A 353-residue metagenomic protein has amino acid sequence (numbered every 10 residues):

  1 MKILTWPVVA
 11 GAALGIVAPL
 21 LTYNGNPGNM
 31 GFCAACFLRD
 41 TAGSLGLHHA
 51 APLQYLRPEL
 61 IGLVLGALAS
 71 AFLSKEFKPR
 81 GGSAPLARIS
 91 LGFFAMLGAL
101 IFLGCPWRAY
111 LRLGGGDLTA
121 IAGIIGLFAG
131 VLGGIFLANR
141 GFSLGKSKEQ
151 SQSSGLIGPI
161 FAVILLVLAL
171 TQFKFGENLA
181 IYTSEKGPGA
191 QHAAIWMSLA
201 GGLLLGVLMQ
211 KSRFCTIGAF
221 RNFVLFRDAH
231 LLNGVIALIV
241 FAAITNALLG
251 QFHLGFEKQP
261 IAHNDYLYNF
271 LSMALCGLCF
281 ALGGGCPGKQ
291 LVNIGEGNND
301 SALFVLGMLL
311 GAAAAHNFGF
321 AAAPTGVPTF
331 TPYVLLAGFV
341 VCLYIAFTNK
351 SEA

Functional and structural regions predicted by a protein language model:
M1-A353: Membrane-interfacial helix-loop segments of redox and metal-homeostasis proteins, especially TM-loop-TM junctions
